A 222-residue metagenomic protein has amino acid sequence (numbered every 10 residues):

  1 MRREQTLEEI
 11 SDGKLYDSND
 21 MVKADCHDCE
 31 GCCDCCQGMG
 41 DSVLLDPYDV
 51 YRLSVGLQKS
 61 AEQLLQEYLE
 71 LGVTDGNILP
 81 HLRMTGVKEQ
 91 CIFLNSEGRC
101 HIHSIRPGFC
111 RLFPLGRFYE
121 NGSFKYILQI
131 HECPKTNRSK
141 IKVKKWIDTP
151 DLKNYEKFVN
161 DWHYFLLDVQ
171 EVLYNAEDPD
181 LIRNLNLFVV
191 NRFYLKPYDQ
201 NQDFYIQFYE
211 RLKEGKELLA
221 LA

Functional and structural regions predicted by a protein language model:
M1-A222: Short loop/turn segments that flank or connect secondary-structure elements
